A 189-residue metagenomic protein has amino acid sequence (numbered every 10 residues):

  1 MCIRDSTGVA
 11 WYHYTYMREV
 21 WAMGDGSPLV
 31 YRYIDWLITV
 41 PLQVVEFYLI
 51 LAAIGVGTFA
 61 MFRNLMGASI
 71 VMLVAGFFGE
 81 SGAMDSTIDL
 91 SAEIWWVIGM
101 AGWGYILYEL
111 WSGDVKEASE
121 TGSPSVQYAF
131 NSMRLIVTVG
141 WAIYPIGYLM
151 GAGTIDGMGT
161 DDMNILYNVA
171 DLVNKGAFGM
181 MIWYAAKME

Functional and structural regions predicted by a protein language model:
M1-I3: Short, small-residue-biased leader/transition segments that mark boundaries at the very start of proteins
G8-Y33, V74, E80-T87: Helix-loop junctions on the outward
Y14, Y33-M66, L73, F77-S81: Internal transmembrane alpha-helix with an interfacial aromatic "cap," most often the third helix
G24-L37, M163-V169: Short aromatic-rich membrane-water interface segments that cap or initiate transmembrane helices in multi-pass membrane
E46, A75, A101-P124, G147-G151: Alpha-helical transmembrane segments in multipass membrane proteins, preferentially the mid-helix core
F62-N64, E93, D114-V139, T160: Membrane-helix boundary/juxtamembrane motif in polytopic membrane proteins
A83-S112: Extracellular-loop-to-transmembrane junctions of the mid-late helices
E109-S112, S132-E189: C-terminal transmembrane-bundle signature of multipass membrane proteins, characterized by strong activation on
